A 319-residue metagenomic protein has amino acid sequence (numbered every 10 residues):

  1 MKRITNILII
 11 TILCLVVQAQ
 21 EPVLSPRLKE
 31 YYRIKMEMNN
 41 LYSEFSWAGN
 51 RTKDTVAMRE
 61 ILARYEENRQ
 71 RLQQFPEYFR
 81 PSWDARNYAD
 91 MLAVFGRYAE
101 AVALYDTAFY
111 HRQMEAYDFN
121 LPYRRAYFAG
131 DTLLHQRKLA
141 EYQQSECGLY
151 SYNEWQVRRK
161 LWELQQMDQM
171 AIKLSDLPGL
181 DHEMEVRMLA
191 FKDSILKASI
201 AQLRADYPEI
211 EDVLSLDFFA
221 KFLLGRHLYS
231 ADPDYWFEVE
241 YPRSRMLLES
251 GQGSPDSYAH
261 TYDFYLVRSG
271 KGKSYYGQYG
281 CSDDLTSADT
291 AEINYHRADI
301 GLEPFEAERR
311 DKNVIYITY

Functional and structural regions predicted by a protein language model:
M1-P26: Bacterial Sec-dependent N-terminal signal peptides
V16, H111, K312-Y316: A sequence-level detector of short, solvent-exposed, charge-rich linear segments
P22-F218: Preference for long, solvent-exposed alpha-helical segments and helix-linker "stalks"
W83-D90, V94-F95, Y117, L177-K197 (+1 more regions): Short beta-strand and adjacent turn/loop elements
